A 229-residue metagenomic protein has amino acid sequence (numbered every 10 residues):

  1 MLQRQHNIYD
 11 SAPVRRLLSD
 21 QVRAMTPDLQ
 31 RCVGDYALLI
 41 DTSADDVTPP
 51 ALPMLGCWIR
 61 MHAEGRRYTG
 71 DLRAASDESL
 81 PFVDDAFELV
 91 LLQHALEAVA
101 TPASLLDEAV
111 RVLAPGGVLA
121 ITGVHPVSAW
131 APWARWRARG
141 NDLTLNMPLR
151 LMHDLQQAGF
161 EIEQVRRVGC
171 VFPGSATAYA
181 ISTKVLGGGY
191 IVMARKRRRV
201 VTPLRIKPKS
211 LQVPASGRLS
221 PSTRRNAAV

Functional and structural regions predicted by a protein language model:
M1-Q30: Class I SAM-dependent methyltransferase Rossmann-like catalytic core, especially the SAM/SAH-binding loop
R23, P27-L80: Class I SAM-dependent methyltransferase SAM/SAH-binding core
E78-V90: A short acidic, Gly/Pro-enriched loop at the edge of an enzyme's catalytic core that lines a small-molecule cofactor
E88-A103: A short SAM/SAH-binding and catalytic strip from SAM-dependent methyltransferases
A103-V118: A short glycine-rich, Lys/Arg-flanked "PGG" loop and its adjoining helix->strand segment in the class I
V118-L145: Conserved class I S-adenosyl-L-methionine
D142-V165: Short alpha-helix
A180-I181, L186-V229: C-terminal lobe and adjacent flexible extensions of AdoMet/dcAdoMet transferase-like proteins
